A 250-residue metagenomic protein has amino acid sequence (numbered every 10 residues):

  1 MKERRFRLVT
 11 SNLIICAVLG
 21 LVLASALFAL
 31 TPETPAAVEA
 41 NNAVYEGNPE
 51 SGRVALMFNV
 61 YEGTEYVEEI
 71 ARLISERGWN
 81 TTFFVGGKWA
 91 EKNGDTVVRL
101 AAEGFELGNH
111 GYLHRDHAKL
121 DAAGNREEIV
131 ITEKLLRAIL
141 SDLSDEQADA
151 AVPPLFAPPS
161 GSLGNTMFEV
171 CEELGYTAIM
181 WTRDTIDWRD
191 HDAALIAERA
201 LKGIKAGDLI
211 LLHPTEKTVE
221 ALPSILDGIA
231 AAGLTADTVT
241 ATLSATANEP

Functional and structural regions predicted by a protein language model:
M1-T10: N-terminal Lys/Arg-rich, disordered targeting/topogenic segments
S11-F28: Hydrophobic membrane-insertion alpha-helices, especially the h-region of bacterial N-terminal signal peptides
E33-L120, G124, E128-S144, A148-P153 (+1 more regions): Active-site beta->alpha N-cap acidic-glycine motif
A55-M57, T81-V85, E106-N109, P154-P158 (+3 more regions): Structural recognition of the beta-strand scaffold that forms the well-ordered cores of secreted hydrolase catalytic
A122-V130, A194, L201, V219: Non-membrane alpha-helical structural segments and their capping/turn regions in soluble enzymes
I139-C171, K217: Basic- and aromatic-lined ligand-binding clefts that recognize polyanionic substrates
S162-L163, M167-G203, L234-A245: His/Asp/Glu-enriched short active-site or ligand-binding loop at hydrolase and phosphoryl-transfer sites
T218-A247: Binuclear metal-dependent phosphoesterase catalytic core
